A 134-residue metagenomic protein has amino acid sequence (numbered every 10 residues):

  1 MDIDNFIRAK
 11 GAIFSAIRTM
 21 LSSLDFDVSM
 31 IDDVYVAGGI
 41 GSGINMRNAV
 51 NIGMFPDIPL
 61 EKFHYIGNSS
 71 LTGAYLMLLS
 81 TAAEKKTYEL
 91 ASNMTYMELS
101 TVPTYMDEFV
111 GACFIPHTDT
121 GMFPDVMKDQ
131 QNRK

Functional and structural regions predicted by a protein language model:
M1-K134: Helical "lid/coupling" subdomains associated with nucleotide-phosphate turnover
